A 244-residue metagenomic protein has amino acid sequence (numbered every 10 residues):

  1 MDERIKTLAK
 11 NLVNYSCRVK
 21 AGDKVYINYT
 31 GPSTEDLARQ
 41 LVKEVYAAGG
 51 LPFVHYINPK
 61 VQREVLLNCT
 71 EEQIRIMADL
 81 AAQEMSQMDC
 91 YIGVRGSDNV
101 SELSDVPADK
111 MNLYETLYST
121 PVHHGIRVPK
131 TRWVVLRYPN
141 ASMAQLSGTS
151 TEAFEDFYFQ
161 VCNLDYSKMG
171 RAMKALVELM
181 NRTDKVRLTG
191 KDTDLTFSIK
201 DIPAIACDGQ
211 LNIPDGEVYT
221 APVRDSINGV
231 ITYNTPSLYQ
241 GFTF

Functional and structural regions predicted by a protein language model:
M1-G229, L238: Active-site bordering "gate/hinge" segments that shape substrate access to catalytic or cofactor-binding pockets
N234-P236: A structural micro-motif recognizing beta-strand termini and the immediately following turn/loop segments
Y239-F244: Short, intrinsically disordered, charge-balanced linker/junction segments flanking boundaries in proteins
